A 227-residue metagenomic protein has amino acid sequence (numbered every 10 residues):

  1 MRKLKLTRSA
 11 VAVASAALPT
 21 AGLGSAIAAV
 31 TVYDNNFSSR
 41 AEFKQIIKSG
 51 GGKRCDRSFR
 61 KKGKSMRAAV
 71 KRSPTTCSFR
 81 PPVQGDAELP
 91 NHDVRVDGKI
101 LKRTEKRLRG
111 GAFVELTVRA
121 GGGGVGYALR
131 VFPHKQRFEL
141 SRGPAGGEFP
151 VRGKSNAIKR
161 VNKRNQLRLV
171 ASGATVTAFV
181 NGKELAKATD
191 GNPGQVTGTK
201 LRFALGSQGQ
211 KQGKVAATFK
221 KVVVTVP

Functional and structural regions predicted by a protein language model:
A28-G50: Extracellular carbohydrate-recognition regions
F37, K220-V224: Extracellular beta-strand elements of beta-rich domains used for carbohydrate recognition/degradation or cell-matrix
D56-T76: Short carbohydrate-recognition loop motifs
R72-R142: Secretory/extracellular carbohydrate-interaction modules and structurally similar beta-sandwich "look-alikes"
P144-Q166: Short, aromatic/His-centered strand-loop micro-motif at the edge of beta-sheets
K163-T177: Localized edge beta-strand/strand-to-loop motifs within extracellular or lumenal beta-rich domains
V180-L185: Short strand-turn-strand beta-turns centered on an Asx-Gly dipeptide
A188-T218: Flexible glycan-contacting loops in extracellular carbohydrate-active proteins
